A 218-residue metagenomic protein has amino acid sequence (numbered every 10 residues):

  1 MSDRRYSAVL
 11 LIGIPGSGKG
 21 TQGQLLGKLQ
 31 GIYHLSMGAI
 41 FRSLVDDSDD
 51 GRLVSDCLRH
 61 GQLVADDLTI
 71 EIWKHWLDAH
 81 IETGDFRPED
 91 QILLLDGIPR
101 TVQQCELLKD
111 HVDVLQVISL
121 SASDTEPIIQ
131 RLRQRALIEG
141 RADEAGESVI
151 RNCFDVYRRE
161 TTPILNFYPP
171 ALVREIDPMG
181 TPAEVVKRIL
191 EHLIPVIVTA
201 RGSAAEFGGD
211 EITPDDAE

Functional and structural regions predicted by a protein language model:
M1-E218: Glycine-rich phosphate-binding loop of ATP-dependent small-molecule kinases
